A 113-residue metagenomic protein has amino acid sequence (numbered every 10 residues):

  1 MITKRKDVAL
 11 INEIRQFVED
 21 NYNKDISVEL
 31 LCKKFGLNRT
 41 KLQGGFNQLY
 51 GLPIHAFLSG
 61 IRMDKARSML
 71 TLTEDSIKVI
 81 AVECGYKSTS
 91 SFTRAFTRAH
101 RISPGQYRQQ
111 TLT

Functional and structural regions predicted by a protein language model:
M1-I11, V18: Accessory, usually C-terminal, subdomains that scaffold auxiliary metal cofactors
I2-K6, C32, I54-H55: Short, contiguous acidic/charged loop-to-helix segments that flank catalytic cores in large enzymes
N12-D20, D25-E29, Q48-K87, Q109-T113: Terminal helix-turn-helix DNA-binding modules in bacterial transcription factors
L31-C32, T40-G44, L52: Charge-rich, low-complexity intrinsically disordered segments
N38-R39, K87-S88: Short coil turns linking two alpha-helices in DNA-binding domains
K41-L42, F46, S91-F92, F96: Short hydrophobic/aromatic patch on the recognition helix
R94-T113: …primarily DNA-binding HTH/wHTH and HhH modules…
